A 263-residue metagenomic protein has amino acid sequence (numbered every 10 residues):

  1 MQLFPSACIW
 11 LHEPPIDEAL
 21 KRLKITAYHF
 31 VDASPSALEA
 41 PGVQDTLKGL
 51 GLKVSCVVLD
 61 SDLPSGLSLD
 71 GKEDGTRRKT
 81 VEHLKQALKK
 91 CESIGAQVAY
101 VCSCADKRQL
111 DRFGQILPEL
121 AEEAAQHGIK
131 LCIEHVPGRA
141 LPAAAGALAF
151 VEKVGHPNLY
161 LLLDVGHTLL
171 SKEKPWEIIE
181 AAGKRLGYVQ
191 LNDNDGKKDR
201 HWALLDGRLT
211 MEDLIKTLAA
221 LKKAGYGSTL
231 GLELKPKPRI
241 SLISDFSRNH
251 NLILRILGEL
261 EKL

Functional and structural regions predicted by a protein language model:
M1-F4, E13-A27, A37, G95-A96 (+2 more regions): Histidine-acidic metal/acid-base catalytic patches
F4, K53, K130: Residues at the starts of beta-strands that form the adenosine-phosphate
S6-I9, F30-S34: Short, hydrophobic beta-strand segments that form beta-sheet elements in well-ordered domains
C8-W10, V57-D62, N192-N194: Generic beta-structure capping elements
P14, H29, P35-Q115, H167 (+3 more regions): Structural motif corresponding to the early beta-alpha repeats
R22-L23, L47, A87, C91 (+4 more regions): Generic structural signal for hydrophobic
D32, C56-V58, Y100, C132 (+3 more regions): Conserved beta-strand positions in the central sheet of alpha/beta enzyme cores
L69-L161, L170, I243-D245, L260-L263: Active-site acidic/histidine proton-transfer and metal-coordination neighborhood in alpha/beta enzyme cores
